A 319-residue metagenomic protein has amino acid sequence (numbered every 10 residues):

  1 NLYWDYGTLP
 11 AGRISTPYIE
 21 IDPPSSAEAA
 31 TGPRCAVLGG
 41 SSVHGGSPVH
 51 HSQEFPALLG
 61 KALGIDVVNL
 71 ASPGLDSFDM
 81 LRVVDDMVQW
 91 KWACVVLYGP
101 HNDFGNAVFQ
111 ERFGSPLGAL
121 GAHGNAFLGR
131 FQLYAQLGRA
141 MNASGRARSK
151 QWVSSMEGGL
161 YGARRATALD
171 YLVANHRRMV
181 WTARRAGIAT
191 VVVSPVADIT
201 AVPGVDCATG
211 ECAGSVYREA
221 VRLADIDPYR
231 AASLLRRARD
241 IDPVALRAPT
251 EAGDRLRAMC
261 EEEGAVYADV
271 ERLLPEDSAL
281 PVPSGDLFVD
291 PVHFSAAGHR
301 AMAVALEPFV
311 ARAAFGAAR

Functional and structural regions predicted by a protein language model:
N1-A62, L274-S278: Membrane/wall-proximal cationic-aromatic binding patches
A36-L38, V68, V95: Conserved beta-strand elements of the Class I
Q53, P100-A258, V270-G285: Serine-dependent acyl-ester chemistry module
V68-S77: Short beta->alpha junction loops
M80-K91: Short, well-structured alpha-helical segments in soluble
Y171-L172, V221-A224, A232-L235, D286-A318: Histidine-centered active-site loop/cap adjacent to the catalytic His in serine esterases/O-acetyl transfer systems
